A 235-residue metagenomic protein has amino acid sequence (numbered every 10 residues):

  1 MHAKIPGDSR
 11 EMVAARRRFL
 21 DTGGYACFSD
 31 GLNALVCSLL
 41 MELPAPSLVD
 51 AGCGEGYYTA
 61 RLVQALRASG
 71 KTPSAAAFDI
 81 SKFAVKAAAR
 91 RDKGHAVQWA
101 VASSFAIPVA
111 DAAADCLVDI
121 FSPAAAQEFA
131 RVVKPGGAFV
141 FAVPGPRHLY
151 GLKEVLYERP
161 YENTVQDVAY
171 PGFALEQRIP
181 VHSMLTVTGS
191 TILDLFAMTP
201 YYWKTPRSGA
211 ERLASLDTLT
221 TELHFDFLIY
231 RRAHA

Functional and structural regions predicted by a protein language model:
H2-G31, L35: Class I SAM-dependent methyltransferase Rossmann-like catalytic core, especially the SAM/SAH-binding loop
S47-D50, G54-A106: Class I SAM-dependent methyltransferase SAM/SAH-binding core
F105-L117: A short acidic, Gly/Pro-enriched loop at the edge of an enzyme's catalytic core that lines a small-molecule cofactor
A114-E128, V143: A short SAM/SAH-binding and catalytic strip from SAM-dependent methyltransferases
G136-P146: Conserved beta-strand signature within the Rossmann-like core of class I S-adenosyl-L-methionine
K153-A174: Conserved Class I S-adenosyl-L-methionine
F173-S183: Conserved S-adenosyl-L-methionine
V181-A235: Conserved Class I S-adenosyl-L-methionine
